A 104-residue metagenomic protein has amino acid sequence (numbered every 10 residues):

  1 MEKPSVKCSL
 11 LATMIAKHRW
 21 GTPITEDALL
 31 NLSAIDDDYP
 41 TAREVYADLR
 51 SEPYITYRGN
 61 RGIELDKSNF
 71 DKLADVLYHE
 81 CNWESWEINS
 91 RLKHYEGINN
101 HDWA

Functional and structural regions predicted by a protein language model:
M1-G21, A104: Short alpha-helical segments that sit at the start of domains
E2, I35-S51: Short amphipathic alpha-helical interaction segments
W20-S33: Short acidic, hydrophobic short linear motifs in intrinsically disordered regions
R61-K67: Minor-groove-contacting beta-hairpin "wing" of winged helix-turn-helix DNA-binding domains
N69-N100: Short, amphipathic alpha-helical interaction segments positioned at domain boundaries
